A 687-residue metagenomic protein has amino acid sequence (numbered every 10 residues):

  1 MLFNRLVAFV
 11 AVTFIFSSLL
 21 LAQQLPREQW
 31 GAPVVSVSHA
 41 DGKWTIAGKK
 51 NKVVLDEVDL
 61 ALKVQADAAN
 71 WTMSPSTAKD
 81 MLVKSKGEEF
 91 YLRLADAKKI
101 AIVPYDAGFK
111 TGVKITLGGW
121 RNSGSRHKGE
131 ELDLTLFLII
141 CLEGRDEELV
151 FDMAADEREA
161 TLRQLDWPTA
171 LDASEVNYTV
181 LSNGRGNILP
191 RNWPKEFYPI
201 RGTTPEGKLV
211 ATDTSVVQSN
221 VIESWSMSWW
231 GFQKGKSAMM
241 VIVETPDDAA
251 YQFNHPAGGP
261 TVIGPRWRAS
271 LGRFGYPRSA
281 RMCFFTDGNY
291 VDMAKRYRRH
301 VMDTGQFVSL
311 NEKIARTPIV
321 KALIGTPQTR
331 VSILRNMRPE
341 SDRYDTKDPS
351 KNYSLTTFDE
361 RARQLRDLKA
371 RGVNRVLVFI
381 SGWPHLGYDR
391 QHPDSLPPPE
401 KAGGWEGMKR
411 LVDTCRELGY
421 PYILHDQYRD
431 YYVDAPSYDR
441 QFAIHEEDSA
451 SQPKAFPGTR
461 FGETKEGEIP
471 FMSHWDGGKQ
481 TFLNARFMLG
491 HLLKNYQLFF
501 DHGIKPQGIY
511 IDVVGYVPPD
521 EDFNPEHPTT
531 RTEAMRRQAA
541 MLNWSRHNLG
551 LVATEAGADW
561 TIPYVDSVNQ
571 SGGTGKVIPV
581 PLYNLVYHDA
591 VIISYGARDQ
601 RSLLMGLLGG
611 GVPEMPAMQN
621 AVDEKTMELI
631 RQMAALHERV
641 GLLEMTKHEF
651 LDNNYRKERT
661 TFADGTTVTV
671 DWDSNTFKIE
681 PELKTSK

Functional and structural regions predicted by a protein language model:
M1-N4: N-terminal secretory signal peptides that target proteins for export/translocation
V7-S18: Bacterial N-terminal signal peptides
L20-A22: Boundary at the C-terminal end of the N-terminal hydrophobic targeting segment
P26-W30, V37, W44-H385, R390 (+5 more regions): Carbohydrate-recognition beta-sandwich/jelly-roll modules in extracellular/periplasmic carbohydrate-active proteins
V35, L92-L94, W120, F442-S449 (+2 more regions): Short glycine-aromatic motifs
I46-G48, D67, P104, G235 (+8 more regions): Active-site-proximal substrate-binding groove within the catalytic cores of carbohydrate-active enzymes
D80-K84, E89-Y91, N187-N192, L411-G419 (+3 more regions): Low-complexity, flexible helical/coil segments
P318-L492, I504-G508, G515-H527: Aromatic-lined carbohydrate-binding/catalytic grooves of carbohydrate-active enzymes
